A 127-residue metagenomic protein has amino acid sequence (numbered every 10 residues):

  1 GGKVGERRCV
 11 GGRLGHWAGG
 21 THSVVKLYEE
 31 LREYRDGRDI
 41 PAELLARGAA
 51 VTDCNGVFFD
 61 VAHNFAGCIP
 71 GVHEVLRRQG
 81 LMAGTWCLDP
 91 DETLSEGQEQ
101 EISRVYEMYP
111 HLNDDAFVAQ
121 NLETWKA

Functional and structural regions predicted by a protein language model:
G1-C68: Catalytic alpha/beta core domains of metabolic enzymes, predominantly
H63-A66, V75-A127: Long, low-complexity C-terminal extensions of enzymes
V72: Conserved, mostly hydrophobic/aromatic
